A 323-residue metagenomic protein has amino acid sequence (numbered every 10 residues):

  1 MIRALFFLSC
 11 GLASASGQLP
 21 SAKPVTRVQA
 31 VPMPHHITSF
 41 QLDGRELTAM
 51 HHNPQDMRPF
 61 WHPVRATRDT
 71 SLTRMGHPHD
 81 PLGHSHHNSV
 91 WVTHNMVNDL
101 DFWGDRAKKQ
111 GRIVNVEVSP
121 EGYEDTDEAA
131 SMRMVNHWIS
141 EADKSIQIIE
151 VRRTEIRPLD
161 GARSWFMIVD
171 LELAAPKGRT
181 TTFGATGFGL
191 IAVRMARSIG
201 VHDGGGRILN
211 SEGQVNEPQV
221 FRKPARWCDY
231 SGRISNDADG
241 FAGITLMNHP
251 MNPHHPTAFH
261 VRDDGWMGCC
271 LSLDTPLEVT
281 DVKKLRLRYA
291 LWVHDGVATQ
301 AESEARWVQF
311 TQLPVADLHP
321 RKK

Functional and structural regions predicted by a protein language model:
R3-S14: Bacterial N-terminal signal peptides
L19-H86, G161, E304: Beta-strand-rich N-terminal accessory domains
D43, M50-D56, F60-R65, D160-R207: Acidic (Asp/Glu-rich), glycine- and aromatic
R45, V135-H137, V151-E155, D170-A174 (+2 more regions): Residue-level recognition of well-ordered beta-strand positions that form the cores of beta-sheet-rich folds across
Q55-R106, G205-W227: Extracellular/lumen-exposed scaffold segments
N88-R163: Extended, loop-rich substrate-binding clefts of extracytoplasmic carbohydrate-active enzymes
T180-P253: Active-site/ligand-binding surface loops and adjacent short beta/alpha elements that line catalytic pockets across
I244-K322: Beta-strand-rich recognition/accessory modules
